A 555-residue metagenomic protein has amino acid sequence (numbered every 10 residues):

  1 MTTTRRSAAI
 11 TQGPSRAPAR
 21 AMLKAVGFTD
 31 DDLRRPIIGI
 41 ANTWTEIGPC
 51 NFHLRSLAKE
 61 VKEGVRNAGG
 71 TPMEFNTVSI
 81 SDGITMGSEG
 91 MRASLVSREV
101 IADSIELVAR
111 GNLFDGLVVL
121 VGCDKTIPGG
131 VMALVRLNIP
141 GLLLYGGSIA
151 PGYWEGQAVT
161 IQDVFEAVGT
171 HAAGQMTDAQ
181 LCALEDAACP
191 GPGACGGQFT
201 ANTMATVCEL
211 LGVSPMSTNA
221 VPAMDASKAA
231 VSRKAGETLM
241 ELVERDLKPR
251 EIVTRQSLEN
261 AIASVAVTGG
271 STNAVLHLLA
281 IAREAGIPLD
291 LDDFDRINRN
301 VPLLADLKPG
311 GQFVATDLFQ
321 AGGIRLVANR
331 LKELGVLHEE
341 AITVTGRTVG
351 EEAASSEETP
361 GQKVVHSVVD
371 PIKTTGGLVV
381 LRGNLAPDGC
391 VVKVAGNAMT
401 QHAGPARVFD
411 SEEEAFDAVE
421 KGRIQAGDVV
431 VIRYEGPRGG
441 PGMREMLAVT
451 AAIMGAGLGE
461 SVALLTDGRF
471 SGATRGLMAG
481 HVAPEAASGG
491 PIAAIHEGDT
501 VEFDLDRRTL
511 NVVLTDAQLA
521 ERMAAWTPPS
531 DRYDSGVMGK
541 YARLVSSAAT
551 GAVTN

Functional and structural regions predicted by a protein language model:
M1-F52, L57-V78, G83-I84, E89-S94 (+4 more regions): Catalytic or ion-coupling anion/metal-binding cores of large enzyme and transporter domains
S94-D103: Glycine-rich, highly charged phosphate/nucleotide-binding loops
A109-G130, L142-Y145: A short, small-residue-rich loop immediately preceding and capping a beta-strand
